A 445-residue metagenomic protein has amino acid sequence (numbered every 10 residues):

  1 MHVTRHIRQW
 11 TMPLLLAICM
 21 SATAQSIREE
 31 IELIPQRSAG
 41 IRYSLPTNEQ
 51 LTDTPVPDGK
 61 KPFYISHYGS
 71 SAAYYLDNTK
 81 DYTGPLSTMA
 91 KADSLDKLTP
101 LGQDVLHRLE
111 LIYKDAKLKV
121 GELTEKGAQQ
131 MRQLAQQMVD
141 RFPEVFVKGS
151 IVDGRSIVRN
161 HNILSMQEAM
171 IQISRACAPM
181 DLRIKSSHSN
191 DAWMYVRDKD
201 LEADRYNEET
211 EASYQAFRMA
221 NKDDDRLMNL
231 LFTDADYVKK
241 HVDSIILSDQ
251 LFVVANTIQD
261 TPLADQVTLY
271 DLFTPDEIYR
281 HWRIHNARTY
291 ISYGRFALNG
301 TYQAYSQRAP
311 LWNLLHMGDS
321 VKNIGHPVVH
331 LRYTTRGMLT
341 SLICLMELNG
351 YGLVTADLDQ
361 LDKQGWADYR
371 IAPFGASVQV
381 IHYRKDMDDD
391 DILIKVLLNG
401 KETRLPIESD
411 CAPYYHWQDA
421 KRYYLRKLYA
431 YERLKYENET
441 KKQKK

Functional and structural regions predicted by a protein language model:
M1-I27: Bacterial Sec-dependent N-terminal signal peptides
Q25-D153, I157-H330, T334-K445: Signature for phosphate-centric chemistry
